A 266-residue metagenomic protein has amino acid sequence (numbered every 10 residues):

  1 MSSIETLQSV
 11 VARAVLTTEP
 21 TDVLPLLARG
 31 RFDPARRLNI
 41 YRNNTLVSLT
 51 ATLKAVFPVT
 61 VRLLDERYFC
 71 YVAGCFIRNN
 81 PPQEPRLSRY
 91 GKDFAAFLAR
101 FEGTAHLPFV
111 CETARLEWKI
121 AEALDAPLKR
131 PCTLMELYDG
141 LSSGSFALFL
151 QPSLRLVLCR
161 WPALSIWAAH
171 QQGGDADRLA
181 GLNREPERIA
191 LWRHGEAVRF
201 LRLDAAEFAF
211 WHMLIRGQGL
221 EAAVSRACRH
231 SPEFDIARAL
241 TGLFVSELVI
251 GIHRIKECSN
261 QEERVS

Functional and structural regions predicted by a protein language model:
M1-K129: N-terminal, charged low-complexity regulatory/assembly segments
T17-T18, G173, G217: Short loop/turn hinge sites at secondary-structure boundaries
T18, D22, Y71, A163-I166 (+3 more regions): A broad, structure-centric signal for solvent-exposed, well-ordered loop/edge residues that line or flank functional
R36-L38, I189, G217-L220: A short alpha-helix capping/helix-coil boundary motif
N79-A206, V265: Hydrophobic packing positions characteristic of elongated beta-solenoid/beta-helix-type spike/fiber shafts
E196-S266: C-terminal structured interaction module
